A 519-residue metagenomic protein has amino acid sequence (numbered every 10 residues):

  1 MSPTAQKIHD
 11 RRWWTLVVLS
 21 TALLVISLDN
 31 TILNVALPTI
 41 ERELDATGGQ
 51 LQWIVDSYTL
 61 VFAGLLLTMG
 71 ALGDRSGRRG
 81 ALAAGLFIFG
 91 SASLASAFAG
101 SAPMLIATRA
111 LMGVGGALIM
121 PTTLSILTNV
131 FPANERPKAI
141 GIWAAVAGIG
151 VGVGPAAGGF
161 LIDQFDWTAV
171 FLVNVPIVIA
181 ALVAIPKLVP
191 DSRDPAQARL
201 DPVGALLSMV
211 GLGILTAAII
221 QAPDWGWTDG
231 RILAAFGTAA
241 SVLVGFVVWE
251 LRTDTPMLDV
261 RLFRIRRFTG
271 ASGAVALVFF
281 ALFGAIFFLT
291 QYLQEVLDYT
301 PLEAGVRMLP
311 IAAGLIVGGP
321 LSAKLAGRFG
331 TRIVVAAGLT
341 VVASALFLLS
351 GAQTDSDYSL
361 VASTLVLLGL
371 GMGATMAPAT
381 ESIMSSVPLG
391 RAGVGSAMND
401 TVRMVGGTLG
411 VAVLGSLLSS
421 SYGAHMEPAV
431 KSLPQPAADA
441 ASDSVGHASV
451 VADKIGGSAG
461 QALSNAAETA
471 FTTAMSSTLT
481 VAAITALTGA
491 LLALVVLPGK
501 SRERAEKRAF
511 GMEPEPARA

Functional and structural regions predicted by a protein language model:
M1-L23, S27, R267, F280 (+1 more regions): Transmembrane-helix exit segments and adjacent C-terminal regions of multi-pass membrane proteins
R12-F62, L66, D166, V203-S208 (+4 more regions): Transmembrane core module of solute transporters
I26, V55-Y58, F62, F89 (+11 more regions): Structural signature of transmembrane alpha-helices in multi-pass secondary transporters
L66-G204, G230-R231, T300-G305, L309 (+4 more regions): Helix-loop-helix hairpins in multi-pass membrane proteins, especially solute transporters
S76-L86, G100-A107, T122-T123, F131-G141 (+4 more regions): C-terminal module of multi-pass small-molecule transporters
I88-A95, I177-A184, S241-G245, V317 (+2 more regions): Transmembrane-helix signature of multi-pass solute transporters
V175-R193, G211-I220, A239-R252, A490-L497: C-terminal membrane-cytosol helix-exit motif in multi-pass small-molecule transporters
